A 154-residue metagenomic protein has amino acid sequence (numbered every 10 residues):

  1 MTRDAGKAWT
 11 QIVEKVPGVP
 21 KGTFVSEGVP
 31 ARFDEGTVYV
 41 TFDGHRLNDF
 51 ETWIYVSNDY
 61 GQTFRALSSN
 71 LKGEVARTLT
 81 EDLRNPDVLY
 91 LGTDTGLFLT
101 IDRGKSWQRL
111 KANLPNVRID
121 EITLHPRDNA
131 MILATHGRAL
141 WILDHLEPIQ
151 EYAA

Functional and structural regions predicted by a protein language model:
M1-A154: Beta-propeller blade termini and top-face loops
